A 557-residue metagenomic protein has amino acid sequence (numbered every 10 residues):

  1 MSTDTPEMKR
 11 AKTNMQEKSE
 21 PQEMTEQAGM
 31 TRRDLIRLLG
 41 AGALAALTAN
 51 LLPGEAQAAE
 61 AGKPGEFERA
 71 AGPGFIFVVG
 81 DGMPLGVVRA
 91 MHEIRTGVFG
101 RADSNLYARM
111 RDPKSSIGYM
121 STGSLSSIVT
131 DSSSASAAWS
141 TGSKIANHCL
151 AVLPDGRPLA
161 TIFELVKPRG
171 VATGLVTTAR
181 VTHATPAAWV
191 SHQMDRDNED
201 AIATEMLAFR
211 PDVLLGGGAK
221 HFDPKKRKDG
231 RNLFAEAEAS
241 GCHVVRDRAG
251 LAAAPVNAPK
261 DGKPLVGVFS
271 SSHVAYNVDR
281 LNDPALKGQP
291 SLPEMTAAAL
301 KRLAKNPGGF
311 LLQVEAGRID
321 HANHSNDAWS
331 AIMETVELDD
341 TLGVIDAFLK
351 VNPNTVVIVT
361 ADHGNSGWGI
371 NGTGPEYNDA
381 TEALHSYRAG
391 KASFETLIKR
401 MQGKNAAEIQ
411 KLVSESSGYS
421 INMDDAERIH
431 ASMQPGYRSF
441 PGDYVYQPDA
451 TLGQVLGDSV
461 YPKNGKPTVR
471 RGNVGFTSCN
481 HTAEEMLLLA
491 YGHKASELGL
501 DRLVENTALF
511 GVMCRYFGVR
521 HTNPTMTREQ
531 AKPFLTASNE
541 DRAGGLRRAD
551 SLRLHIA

Functional and structural regions predicted by a protein language model:
M1-T31: N-terminal secretory signal peptides
E20-E23, Q27-A28, D34-A56: N-terminal export signals
G29, N50-F77, G82: C-terminal segment of N-terminal export signals and the immediately downstream linker at the start of the mature
P73-G74, M83-V88, E93-A137, H183-P186 (+1 more regions): A post-motif C-terminal structural segment
P73-G82, G86-V87, H92, D155-R169: Active-site-adjacent structural elements in enzyme catalytic domains
F77-V78, L175, V359: Structural beta-sheet core signal
S127, D131-P154: A glycine- and small-residue-enriched flexible loop/hinge segment at structural boundaries
K144-T204: Extracytoplasmic mature domains of secreted/periplasmic and thylakoid-lumen proteins
